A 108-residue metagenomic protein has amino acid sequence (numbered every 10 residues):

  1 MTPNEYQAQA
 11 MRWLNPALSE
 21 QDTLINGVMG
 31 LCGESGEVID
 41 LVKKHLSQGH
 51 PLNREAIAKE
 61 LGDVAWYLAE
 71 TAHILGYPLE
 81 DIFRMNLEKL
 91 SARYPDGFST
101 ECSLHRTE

Functional and structural regions predicted by a protein language model:
M1-E108: Flexible "arm" and connector segments at domain edges
